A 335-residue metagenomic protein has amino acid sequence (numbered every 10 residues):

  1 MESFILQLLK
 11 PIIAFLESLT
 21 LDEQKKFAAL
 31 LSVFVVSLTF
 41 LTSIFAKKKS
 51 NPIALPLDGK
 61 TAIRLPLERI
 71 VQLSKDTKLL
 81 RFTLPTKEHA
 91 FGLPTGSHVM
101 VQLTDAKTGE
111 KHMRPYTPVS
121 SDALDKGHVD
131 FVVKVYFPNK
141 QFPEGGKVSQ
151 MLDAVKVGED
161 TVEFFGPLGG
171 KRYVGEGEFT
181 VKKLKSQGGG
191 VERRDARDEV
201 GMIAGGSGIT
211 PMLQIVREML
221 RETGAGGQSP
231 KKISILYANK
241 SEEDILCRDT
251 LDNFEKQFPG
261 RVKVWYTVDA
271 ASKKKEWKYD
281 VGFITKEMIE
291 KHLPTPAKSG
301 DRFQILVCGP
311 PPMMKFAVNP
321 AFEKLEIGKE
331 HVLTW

Functional and structural regions predicted by a protein language model:
E2-F40, K232-W335: Reductase modules of NAD(P)H-dependent flavoproteins
S37-L57: Transmembrane-helix exit/juxtamembrane "anchor" motif
P52-F165, N239-S241, D252, T267-A271: Ferredoxin-reductase
P118, I209-G226: Histidine-anchored nucleotide/phosphate-binding helix
L168-D195: A short, basic/flexible loop-to-alpha-helix module at the beginning of a structural domain
R193-D198, S299-D301: Short helix-loop-beta connector
E199-I203, Q304-L306: Conserved beta-strand elements of the Class I
G206-P211, P310-M313: Gly/Ser/Thr-rich loops at beta-strand to alpha-helix junctions that form or flank small-molecule/cofactor-binding
